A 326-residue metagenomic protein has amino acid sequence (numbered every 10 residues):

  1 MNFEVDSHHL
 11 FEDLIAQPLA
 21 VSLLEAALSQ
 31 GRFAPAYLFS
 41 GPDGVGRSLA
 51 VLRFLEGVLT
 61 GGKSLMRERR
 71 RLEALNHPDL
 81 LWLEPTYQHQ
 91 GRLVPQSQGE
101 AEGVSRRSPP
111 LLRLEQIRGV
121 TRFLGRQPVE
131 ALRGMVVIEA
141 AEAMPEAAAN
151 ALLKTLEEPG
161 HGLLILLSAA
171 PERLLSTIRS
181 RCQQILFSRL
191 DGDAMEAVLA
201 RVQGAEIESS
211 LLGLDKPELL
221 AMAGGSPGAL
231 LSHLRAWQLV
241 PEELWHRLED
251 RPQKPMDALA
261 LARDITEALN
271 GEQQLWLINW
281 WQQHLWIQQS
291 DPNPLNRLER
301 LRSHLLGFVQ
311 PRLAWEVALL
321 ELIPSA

Functional and structural regions predicted by a protein language model:
M1-L72, H161-L163, A169-A326: Charged, glycine-rich active-site and insertion segments that engage polyanionic ligands
L23-L28, L93-M135, A143, N150-K154: Conserved alpha-helical scaffold flanking the Walker A/P-loop in AAA+ ATPase domains
S29, G41-D43, R47-S48, L81-L83 (+2 more regions): Extended, compositionally biased accessory segments flanking or bridging domains
R32-F33, E73-P78, V129-L132, E158-G162: Short loop/turn elements that form and flank the Walker-type P-loop nucleotide-binding site in RecA-like NTPase cores
A34-S40, H77-P85, Q127: Conserved ASCE/P-loop NTPase catalytic core
M66-L93, E172-L174: AAA+/P-loop NTPase substrate/partner-engagement loops
V136-E139, L152, G162-A169: Structural recognition of the conserved hydrophobic beta-strand(s) that form the central parallel beta-sheet of P-loop
A140-M144, P159, P171: Conserved Walker B
